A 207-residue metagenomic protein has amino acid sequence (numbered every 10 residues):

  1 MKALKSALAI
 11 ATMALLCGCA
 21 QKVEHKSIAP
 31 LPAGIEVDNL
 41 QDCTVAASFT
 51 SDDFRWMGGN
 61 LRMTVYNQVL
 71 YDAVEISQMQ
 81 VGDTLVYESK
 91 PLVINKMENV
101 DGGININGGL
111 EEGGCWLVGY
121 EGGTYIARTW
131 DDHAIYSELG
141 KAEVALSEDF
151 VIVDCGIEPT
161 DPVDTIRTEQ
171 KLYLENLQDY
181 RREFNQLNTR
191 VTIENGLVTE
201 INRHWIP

Functional and structural regions predicted by a protein language model:
M1-L8: Bacterial N-terminal signal peptides that target proteins for export
A11-A14: Repetitive helical segments and hydrophobic/amphipathic motifs
C17-G18: C-terminal motif of bacterial Sec signal peptides marking the signal peptidase cleavage site
K22-P207: Solvent-exposed hydroxyl-ligand-binding patches built from regularly spaced Ser/Thr and small hydrophobics
